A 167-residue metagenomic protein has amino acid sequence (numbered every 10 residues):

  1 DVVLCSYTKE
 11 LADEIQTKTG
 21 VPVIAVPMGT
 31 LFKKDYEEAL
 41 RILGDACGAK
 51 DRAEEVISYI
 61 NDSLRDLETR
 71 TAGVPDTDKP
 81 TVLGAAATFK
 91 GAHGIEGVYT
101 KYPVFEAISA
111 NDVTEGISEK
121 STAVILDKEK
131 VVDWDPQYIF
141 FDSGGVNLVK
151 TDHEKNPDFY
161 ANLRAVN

Functional and structural regions predicted by a protein language model:
D1-A46, K50, T122-A165: Acidic/His-rich segments in extracytoplasmic proteins that coordinate ligands and/or metal ions
S6-Y7, G91-I95: Short acidic/polar alpha-helix capping motifs at helix-coil junctions
L11-G91, T114-E115: Extracytoplasmic substrate-binding proteins
R65, E106-V113, P136, F140-G144: Short helix-capping and hinge/turn segments at secondary-structure transitions, especially at repeat and domain
A72-D76, V104, K130-D133: Short, conserved, surface-exposed binding loops centered on an aromatic residue
H93-A123: Alpha-helical, coiled-coil/dimerization segments enriched in small aliphatic residues
